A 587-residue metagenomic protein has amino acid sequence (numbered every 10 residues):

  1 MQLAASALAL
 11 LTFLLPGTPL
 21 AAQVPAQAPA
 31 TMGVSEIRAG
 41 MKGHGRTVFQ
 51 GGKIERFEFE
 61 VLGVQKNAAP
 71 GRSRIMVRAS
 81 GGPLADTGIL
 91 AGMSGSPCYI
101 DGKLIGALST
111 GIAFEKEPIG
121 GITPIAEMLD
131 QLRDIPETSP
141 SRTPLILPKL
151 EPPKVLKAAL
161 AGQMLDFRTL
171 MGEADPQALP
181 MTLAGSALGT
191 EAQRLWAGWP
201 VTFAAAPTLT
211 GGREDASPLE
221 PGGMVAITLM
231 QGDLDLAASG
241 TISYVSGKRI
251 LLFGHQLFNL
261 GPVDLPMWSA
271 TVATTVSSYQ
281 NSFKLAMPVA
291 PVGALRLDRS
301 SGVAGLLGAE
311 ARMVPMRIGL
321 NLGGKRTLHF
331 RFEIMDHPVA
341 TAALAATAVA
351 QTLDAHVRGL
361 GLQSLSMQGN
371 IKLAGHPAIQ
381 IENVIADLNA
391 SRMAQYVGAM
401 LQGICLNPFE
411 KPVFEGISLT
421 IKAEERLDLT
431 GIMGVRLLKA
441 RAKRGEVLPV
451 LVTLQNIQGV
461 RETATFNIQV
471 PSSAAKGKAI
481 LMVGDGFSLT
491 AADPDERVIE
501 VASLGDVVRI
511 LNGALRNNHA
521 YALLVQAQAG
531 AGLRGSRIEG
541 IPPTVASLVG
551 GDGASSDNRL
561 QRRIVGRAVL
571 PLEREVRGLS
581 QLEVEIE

Functional and structural regions predicted by a protein language model:
A5-G17: Bacterial N-terminal signal peptides
A21-E587: Terminal presequence/propeptide segments associated with secretion/organelle targeting and zymogen/polyprotein
